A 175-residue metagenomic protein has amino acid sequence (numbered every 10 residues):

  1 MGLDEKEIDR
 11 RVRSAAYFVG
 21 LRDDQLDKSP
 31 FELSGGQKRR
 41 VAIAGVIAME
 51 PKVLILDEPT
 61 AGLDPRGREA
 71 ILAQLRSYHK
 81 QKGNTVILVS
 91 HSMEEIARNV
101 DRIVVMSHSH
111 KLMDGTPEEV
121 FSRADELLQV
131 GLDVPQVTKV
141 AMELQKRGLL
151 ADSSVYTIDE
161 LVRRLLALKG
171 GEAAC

Functional and structural regions predicted by a protein language model:
E7-D24: Conserved ABC ATPase "signature" region
S29-L33, Q37: Conserved ABC ATPase signature
I43: Hydrophobic anchor residue at the start of the ABC signature
E50: Conserved catalytic motifs of ABC-family nucleotide-binding domains
L54-D57: Catalytic Walker B motif of ABC-type/P-loop ATPase nucleotide-binding domains
I96-R98: A short, surface-exposed alpha-helical micro-motif characterized by mixed small hydrophobic and charged/polar residues
